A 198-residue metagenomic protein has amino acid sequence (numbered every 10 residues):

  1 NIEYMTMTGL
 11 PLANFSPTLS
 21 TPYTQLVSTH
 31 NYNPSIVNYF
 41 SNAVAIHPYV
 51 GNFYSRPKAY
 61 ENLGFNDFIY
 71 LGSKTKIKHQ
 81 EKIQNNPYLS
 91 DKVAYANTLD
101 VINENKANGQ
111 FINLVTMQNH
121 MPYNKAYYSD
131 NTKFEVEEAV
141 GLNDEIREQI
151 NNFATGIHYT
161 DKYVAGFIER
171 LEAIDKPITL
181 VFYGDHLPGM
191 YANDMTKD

Functional and structural regions predicted by a protein language model:
N1-D198: Solvent-exposed soluble domains appended to multi-pass membrane proteins
